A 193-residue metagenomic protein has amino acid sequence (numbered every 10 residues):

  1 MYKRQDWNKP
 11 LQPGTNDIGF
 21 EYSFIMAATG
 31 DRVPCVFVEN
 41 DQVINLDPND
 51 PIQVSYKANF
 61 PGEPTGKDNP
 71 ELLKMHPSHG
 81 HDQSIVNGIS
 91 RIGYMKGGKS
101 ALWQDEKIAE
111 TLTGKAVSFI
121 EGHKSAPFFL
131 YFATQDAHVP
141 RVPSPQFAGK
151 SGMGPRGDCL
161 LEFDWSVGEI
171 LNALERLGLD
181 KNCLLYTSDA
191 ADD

Functional and structural regions predicted by a protein language model:
M1-Q5, Y186-D193: Conserved small/polar residues in nucleotide/adenosyl-binding loops
Q5, K9-I92: Core domains of carbohydrate- and sulfate-ester-processing enzymes
I18-E21, S125-L130, L179-L184: Loop/turn elements at helix/coil->beta-strand transitions in domains of secreted/extracellular proteins
Q42, A116-D158: Active-site His/acidic residue clusters
V54-S55, K107, S151-S166, L179: A short beta-strand-to-alpha-helix junction
G93-Q104: Short glycine/proline- and acidic residue-enriched helix-loop micro-motifs that form flexible lids or anion-recognition
E162-S188: Metal-dependent active-site segment of extracytoplasmic phospho-/sulfohydrolases and closely related
